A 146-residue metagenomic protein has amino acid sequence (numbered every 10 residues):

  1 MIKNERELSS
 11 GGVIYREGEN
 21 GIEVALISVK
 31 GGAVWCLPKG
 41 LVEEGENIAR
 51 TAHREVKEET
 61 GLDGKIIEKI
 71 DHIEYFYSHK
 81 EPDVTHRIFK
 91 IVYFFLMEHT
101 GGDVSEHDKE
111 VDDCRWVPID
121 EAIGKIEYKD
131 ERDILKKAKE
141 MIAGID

Functional and structural regions predicted by a protein language model:
M1-L37: N-terminal strand-loop-strand
L8-S10, I22, K90-Y93, D112: Change "...and in nucleic-acid phosphodiester-cleaving endonucleases..." to "...and in nucleic-acid processing enzymes
E19-N20, G31-V34, E43, H72-F76 (+1 more regions): Short, charged/polar surface micro-motifs in flexible loops or helix N-caps
C36-G40, S78-E81: Short acidic, glycine/proline-rich loop/turn micro-motifs
L37-D71: The catalytic Nudix box helix
G61-G102: Active-site segment of metal-dependent pyrophosphate-handling enzymes, primarily the Nudix hydrolase catalytic core
F94-E98, D103-L135: NUDIX/MutT-family hydrolases
E140-D146: Generic C-terminal helix-cap and adjacent flexible tail
